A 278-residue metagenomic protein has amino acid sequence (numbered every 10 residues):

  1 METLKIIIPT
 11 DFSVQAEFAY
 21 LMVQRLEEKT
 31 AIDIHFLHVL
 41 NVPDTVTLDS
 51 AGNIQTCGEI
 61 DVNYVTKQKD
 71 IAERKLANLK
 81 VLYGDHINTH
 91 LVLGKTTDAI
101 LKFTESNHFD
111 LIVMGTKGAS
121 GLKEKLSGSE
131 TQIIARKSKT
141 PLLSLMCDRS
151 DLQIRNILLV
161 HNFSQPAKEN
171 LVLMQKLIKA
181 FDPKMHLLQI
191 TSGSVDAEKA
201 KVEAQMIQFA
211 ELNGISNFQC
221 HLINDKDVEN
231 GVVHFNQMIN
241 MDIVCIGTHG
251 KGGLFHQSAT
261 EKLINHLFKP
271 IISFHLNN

Functional and structural regions predicted by a protein language model:
M1-C57, N156-Q219, M241, H266: Small/aliphatic-rich secondary-structure junction motif
M1-E2, N41, N78-I112, N213-V244 (+3 more regions): Structural beta-alpha unit
Q24, A77, Q132, Q175 (+3 more regions): Active-site phosphate/pyrophosphate- and oxyanion-stabilizing loops and adjacent acidic/basic residues in soluble
R25-E28, V81, E105-S106, R136 (+3 more regions): Solvent-exposed polar/charged
Q55-I71: A short acidic, glycine-rich active-site loop that binds or catalyzes chemistry on phosphate/adenosine moieties
I112-K139: Helix-enriched interaction subdomains in cytosolic or periplasmic regions, typified by TIR/SEFIR signaling/NADase cores
V113-T116, P141-C147, G247, I271-L276: Short beta-strand elements of ligand-binding domains
S127-E130, K201-Q205, F255-K262: Charged helix-capping and loop-helix junction motifs
